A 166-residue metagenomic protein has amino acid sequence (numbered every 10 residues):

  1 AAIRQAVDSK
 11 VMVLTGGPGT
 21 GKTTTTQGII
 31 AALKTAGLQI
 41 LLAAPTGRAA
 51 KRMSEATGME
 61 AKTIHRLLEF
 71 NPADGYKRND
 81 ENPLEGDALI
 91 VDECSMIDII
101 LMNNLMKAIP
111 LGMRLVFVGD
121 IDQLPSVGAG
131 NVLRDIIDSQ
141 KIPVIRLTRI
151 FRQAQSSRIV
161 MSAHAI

Functional and structural regions predicted by a protein language model:
A1-I166: Conserved ATP-binding/catalytic motifs of P-loop helicase motor domains
